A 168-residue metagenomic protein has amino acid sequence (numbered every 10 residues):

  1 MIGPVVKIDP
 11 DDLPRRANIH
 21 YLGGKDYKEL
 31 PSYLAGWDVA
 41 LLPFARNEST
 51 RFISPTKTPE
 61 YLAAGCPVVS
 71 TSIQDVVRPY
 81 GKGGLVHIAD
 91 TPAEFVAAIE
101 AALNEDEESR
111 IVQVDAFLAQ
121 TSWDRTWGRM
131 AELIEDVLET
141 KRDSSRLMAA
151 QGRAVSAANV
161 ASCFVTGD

Functional and structural regions predicted by a protein language model:
M1-V6, V68-T71: Short, hydrophobic beta-strand segments that form beta-sheet elements in well-ordered domains
G3, I8-L34: Nucleotide-activated donor-binding/catalytic signature segment of Leloir-type glycosyltransferases, i.e., the conserved
D26-Y33, A40-A63, V69-G81: Nucleotide-sugar-dependent
Y33, A98-A101, R129, L133: CheY-like receiver
L85-A93, E100-D106: Conserved acidic donor-binding segment of nucleotide-sugar-dependent glycosyltransferases
E107-V137, R142-D143: A charged, aromatic-enriched C-terminal amphipathic alpha-helix characteristic of glycosyltransferases across folds
A131-D168: Non-catalytic N-terminal targeting/anchoring module and adjacent flexible stem/linker that precedes the structured
